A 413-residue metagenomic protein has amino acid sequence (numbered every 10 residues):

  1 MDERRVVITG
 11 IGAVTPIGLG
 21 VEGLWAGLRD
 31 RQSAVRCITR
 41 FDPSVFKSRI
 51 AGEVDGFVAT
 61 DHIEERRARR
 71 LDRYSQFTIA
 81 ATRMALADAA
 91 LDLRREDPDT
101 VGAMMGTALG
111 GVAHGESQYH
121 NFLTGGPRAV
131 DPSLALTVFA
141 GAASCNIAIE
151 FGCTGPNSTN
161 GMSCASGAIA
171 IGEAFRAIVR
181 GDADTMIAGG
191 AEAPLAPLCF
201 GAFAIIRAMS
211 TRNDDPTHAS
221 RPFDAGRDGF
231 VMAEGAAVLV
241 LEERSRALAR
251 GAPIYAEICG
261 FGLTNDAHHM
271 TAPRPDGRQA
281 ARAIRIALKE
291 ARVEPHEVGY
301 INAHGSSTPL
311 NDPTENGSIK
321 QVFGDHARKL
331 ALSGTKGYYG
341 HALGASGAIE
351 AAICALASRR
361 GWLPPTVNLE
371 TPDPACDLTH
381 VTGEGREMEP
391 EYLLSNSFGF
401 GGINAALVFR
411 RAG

Functional and structural regions predicted by a protein language model:
M1-R67, A89, S245-E257, A352-T366 (+1 more regions): ACP-dependent fatty acid/polyketide chain-elongation machinery
R5-T9, S33-C37, D214-A291, G299-Y300: Condensing-enzyme catalytic core mediating Claisen C-C bond formation in acyl metabolism
I8, G23-W25, R29-M162, A191-F200 (+1 more regions): Conserved beta-ketoacyl condensing-enzyme motif
G10, L28, T82, A103 (+11 more regions): Conserved small-residue
E22-G27, A113-R128, A177-R180, F200-N213 (+3 more regions): A glycine- and small-aliphatic-rich helix-loop capping segment at beta-alpha/alpha-beta transitions that lines
P43-E53, G110-H114, A193-S220, G262-R282 (+3 more regions): Active-site-adjacent elements of ketosynthase-type condensing enzymes
T78-L91, A140-S144, A148-F151, P156-E192 (+3 more regions): Active-site-proximal alpha-helical scaffold in enzymes
T124-D131, I169-G172, R176, T185 (+3 more regions): Glycine-/small-residue-rich "gating" segment that lines the acyl/pantetheine channel and substrate pocket
